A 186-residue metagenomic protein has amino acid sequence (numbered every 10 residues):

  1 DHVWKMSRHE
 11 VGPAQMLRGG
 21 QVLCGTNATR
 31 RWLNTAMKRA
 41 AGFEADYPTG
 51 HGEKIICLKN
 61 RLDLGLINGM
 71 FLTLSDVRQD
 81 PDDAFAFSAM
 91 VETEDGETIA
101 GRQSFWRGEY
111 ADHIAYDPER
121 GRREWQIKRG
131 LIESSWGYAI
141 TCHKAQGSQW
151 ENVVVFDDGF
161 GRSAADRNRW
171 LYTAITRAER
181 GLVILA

Functional and structural regions predicted by a protein language model:
D1-V11: Conserved coupling/interface region of RecA-like P-loop/ASCE motor cores
V11-L17: A short acidic-Thr-Gly-centered motif at the start of a beta-strand
G19-A186: Core RecA-like ATPase module of SF1/SF2 helicases and allied nucleic-acid translocases
